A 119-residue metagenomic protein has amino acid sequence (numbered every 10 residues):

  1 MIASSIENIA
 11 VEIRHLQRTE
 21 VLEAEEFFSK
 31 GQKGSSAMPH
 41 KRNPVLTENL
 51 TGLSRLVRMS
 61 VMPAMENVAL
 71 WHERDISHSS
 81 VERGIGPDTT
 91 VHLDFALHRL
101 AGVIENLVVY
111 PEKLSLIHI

Functional and structural regions predicted by a protein language model:
M1-L70: Internal glycine-rich alpha/beta core junctions
L53-V109, L114-S115: A glycine- and small/hydrophobic-rich beta-loop-beta segment that serves as a flexible "lid/hinge" or phosphate-binding
I117-I119: Conserved small/polar residues in nucleotide/adenosyl-binding loops
